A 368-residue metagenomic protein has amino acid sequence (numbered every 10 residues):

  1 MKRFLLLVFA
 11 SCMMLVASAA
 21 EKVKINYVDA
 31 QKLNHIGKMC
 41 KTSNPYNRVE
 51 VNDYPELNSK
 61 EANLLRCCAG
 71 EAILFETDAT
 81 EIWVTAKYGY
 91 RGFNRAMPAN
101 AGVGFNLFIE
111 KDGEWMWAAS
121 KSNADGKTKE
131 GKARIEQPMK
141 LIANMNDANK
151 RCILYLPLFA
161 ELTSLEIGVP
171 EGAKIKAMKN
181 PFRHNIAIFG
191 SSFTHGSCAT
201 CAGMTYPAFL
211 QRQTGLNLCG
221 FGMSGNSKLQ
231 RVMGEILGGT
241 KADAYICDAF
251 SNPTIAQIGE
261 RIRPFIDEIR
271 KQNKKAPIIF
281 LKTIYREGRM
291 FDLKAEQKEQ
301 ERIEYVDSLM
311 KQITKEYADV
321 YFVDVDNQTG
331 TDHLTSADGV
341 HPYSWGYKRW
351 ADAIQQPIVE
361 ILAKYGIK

Functional and structural regions predicted by a protein language model:
M1-F4: Positively charged n-region of N-terminal signal peptides that target proteins for export
L6, A10-S18: Hydrophobic h-region of N-terminal signal peptides that target proteins for export in Gram-negative bacteria
S18-N185, L362-K368: N-terminal secretory targeting modules
N94-P98, G196-M204, Q297-Q300: Glycine- and acidic-residue-enriched helix-capping/strand-helix junction motifs
R183-P207: Catalytic nucleophile-elbow at a beta strand-turn-alpha helix junction centered on a G-D-S/GDSL motif, marking
L210, S227-R263, E268, T283-M290: Oxyanion-hole/transition-state-stabilizing segment in secreted/luminal serine hydrolases and related acyltransferases
R286-V323: Substrate-gating cap/lid alpha-helix
A337-K368: Histidine-centered active-site loop/cap adjacent to the catalytic His in serine esterases/O-acetyl transfer systems
